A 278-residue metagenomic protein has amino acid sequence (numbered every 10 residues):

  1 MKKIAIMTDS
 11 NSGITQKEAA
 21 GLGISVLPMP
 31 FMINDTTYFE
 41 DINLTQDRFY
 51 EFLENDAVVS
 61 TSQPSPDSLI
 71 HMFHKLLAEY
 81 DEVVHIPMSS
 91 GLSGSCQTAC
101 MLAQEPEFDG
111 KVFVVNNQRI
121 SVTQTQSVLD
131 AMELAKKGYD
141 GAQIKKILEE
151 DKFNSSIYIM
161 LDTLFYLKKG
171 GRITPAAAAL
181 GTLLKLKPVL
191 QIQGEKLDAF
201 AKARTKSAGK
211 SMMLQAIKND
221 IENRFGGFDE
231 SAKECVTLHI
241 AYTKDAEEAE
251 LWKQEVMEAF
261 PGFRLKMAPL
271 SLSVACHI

Functional and structural regions predicted by a protein language model:
M1-K3: Extreme N-terminus of proteins, especially the signal/transit-peptide cleavage junction and the first residues
A5-Q63, S68: N-terminal glycine-rich anion-binding loop in soluble enzyme alpha/beta folds
M7-T8, P87-S89, V115-N116: Short beta-strand segments
N11-S25, P30, T36, E82 (+4 more regions): Mixed-charge interfacial surface used for oligomerization/domain docking and macromolecular partner engagement
L44-Y50, F73, A78, M101-E105: A short glycine/small-residue-enriched secondary-structure motif
E51-A57, F73-L76, D130-L134, L161: A general structural signal for short secondary-structure boundary/capping elements
D56-S90, Q97-T98, K145: Glycine-rich phosphate- or other oxyanion-binding loops that anchor nucleotides, phosphorylated ligands
